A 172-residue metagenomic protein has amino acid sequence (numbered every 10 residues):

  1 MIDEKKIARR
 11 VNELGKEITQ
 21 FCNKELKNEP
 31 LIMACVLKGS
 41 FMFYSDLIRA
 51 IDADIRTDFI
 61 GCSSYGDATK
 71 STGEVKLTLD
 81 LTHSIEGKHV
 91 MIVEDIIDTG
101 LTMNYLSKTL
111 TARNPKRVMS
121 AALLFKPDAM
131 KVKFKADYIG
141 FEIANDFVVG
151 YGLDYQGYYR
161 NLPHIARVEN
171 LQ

Functional and structural regions predicted by a protein language model:
M1-Q172: PRPP-associated nucleotide enzymes
